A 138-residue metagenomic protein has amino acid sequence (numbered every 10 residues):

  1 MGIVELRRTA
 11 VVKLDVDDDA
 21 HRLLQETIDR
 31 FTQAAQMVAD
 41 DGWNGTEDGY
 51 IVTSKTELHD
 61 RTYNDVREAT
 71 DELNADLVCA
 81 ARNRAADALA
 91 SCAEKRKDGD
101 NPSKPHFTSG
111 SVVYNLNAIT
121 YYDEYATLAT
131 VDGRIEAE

Functional and structural regions predicted by a protein language model:
M1-E138: Nucleic-acid substrate recognition interfaces
